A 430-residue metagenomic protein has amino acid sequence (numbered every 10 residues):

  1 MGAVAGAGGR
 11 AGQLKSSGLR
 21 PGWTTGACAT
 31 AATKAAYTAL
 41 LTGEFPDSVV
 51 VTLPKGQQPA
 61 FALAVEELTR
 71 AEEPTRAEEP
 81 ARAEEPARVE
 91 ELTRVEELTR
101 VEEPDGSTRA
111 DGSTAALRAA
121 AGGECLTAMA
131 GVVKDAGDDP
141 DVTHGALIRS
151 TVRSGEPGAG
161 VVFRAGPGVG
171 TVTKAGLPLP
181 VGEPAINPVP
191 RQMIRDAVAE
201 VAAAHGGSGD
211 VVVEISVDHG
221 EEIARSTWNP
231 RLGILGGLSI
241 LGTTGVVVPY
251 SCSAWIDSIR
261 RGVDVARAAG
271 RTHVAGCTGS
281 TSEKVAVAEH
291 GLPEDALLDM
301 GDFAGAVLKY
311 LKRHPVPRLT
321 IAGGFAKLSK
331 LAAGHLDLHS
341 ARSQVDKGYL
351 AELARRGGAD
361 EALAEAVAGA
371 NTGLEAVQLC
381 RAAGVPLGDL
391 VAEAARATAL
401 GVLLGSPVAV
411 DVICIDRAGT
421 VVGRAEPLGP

Functional and structural regions predicted by a protein language model:
G2, G12, R20-W23, L232-S239 (+1 more regions): A structural signal for small-residue-enriched, beta-sheet-centric alpha/beta enzyme cores and oligomeric scaffold folds
G2-A71, A110-S226, P230, E426-L428: Generic N-terminal targeting/processing segments that precede catalytic cores or assembly contacts
V4, V49-V51, V65, V89 (+26 more regions): Extended aliphatic helical segments
Q58-A60, E102, G170, E222 (+2 more regions): A broad, structure-centric signal for solvent-exposed, well-ordered loop/edge residues that line or flank functional
L68-T114: Long, intrinsically disordered low-complexity tandem-repeat segments
E222, E283, G419-V421: Flexible, glycine-rich phosphate/dinucleotide-binding loops and adjacent beta-alpha linkers at cofactor/substrate
T398, A418-P430: Long, Lys/Arg- and hydrophobic-enriched amphipathic alpha-helices
